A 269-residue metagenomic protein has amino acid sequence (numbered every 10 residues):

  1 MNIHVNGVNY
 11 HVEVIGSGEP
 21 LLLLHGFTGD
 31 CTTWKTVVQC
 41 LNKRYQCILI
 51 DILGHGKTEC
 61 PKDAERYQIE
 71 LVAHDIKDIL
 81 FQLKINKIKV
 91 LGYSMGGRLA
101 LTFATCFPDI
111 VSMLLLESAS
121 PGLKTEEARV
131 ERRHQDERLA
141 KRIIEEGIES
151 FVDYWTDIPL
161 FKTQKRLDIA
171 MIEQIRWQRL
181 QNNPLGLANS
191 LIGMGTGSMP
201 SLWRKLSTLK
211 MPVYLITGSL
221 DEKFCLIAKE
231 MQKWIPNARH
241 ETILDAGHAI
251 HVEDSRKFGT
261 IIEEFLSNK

Functional and structural regions predicted by a protein language model:
M1-N9: N-terminal cap/lid segment of alpha/beta-hydrolase-fold proteins
V8-C60: Conserved HGGG/HGGXW glycine-rich cap/lid loop of the alpha/beta-hydrolase fold
K35, Q39, I48-L91, T260: Active-site loop/oxyanion-hole signature of alpha/beta-hydrolase fold enzymes
G92, G96, A100: Gly/Ala-rich beta-loop-alpha elbow adjacent to hydrolase catalytic centers
T105-C106, S112-I144: Flexible "cap/lid" loop of the alpha/beta hydrolase fold
L180-K229: Conserved serine/cysteine hydrolase catalytic core
Q232-A249: Catalytic histidine neighborhood in serine/cysteine hydrolases with alpha/beta-hydrolase-type architecture
A246-S255, G259: Catalytic histidine-centered segment of alpha/beta-hydrolase-like enzymes
